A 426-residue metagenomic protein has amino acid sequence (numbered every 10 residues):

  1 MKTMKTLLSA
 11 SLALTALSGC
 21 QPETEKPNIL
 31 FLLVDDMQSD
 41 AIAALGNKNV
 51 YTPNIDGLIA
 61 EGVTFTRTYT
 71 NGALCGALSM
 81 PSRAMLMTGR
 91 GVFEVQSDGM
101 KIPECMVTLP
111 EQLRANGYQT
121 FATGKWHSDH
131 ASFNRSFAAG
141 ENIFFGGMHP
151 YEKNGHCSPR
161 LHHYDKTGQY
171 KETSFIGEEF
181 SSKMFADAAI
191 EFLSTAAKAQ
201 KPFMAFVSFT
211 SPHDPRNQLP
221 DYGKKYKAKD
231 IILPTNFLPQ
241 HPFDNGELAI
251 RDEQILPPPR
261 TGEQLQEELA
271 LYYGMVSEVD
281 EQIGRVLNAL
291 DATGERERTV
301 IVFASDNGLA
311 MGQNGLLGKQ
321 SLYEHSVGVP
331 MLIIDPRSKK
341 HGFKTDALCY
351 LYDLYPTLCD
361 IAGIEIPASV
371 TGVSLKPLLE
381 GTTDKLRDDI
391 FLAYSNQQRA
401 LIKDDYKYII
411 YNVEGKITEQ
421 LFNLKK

Functional and structural regions predicted by a protein language model:
K2-T3, L7-L12, C20-E419, L424: Formylglycine-dependent sulfatase
